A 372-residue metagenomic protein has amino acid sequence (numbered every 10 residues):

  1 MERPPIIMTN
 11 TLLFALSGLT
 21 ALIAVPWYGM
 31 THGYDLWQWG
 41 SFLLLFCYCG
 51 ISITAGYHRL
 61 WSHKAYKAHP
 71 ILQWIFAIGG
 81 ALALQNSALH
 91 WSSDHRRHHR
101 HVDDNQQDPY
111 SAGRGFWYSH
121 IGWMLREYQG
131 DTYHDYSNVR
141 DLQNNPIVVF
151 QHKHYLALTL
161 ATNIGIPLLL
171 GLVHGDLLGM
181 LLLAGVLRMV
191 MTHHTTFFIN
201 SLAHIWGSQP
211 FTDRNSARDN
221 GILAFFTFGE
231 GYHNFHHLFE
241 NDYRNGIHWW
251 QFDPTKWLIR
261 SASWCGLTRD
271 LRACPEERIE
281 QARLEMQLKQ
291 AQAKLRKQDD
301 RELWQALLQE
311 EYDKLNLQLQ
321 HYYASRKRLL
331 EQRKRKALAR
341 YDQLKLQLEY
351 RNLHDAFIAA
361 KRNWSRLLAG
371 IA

Functional and structural regions predicted by a protein language model:
M1-F197, Y243-A372: Non-catalytic, topology-defining segments of multipass membrane proteins
R59, S201, I205, H237: Catalytic glutamate of the conserved HExxH
R100, F235-H237: Regular, well-ordered alpha-helical segments
V139-P146, W206-Y232, F239: Active-site-proximal inter-transmembrane loops
T192, T196-P210: C-terminal accessory segments of proteins
T227-N234, R328, Q332: Short glycine/proline-rich, acidic loop/turn segments that cap or connect secondary-structure elements
G229-E230, H237, A262, G266: Short leucine-rich amphipathic alpha-helical surface patches
